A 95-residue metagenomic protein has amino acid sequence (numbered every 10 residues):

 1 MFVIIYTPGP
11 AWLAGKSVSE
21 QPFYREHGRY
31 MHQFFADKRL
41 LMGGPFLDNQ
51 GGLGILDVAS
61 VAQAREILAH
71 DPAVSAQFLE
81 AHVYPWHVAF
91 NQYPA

Functional and structural regions predicted by a protein language model:
M1-A95: Conserved, structured core segments of small domains
